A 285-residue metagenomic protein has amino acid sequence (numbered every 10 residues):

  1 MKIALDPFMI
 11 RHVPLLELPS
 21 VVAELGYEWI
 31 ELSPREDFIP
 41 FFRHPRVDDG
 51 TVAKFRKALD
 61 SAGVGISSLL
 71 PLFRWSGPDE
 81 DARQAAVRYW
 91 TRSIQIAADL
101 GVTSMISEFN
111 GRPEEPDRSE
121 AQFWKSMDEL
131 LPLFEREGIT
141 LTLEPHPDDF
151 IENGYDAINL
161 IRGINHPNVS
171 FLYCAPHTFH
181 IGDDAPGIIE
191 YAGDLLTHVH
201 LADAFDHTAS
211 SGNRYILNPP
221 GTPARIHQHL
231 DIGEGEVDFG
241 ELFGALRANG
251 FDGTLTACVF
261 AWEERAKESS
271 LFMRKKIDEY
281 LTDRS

Functional and structural regions predicted by a protein language model:
K2-L5, W29, I66-L69, D128-E236 (+2 more regions): Acidic/histidine-rich catalytic cores of soluble enzymes
L5, V22, I30, L59 (+7 more regions): Conserved, mostly hydrophobic/aromatic
H12-V22, Q84-Q95, I181-I189, F239: Short, acidic/polar
L16-E17, A58-A62, W75-Y173: Active-site acidic/histidine proton-transfer and metal-coordination neighborhood in alpha/beta enzyme cores
L18-E36, G101: Catalytic domains of carbohydrate-active enzymes, especially glycoside hydrolases
E31-L59, N110-E115: Glycine-rich, proline-tolerant flexible connector loops at the mouths of alpha/beta enzymes
T254-S269: A short, acidic, flexible beta-alpha connecting loop/helix-capping segment that sits on the rim of active
A266-S285: C-terminal helical cap(s) of enzyme catalytic domains, especially alpha/beta-barrels
